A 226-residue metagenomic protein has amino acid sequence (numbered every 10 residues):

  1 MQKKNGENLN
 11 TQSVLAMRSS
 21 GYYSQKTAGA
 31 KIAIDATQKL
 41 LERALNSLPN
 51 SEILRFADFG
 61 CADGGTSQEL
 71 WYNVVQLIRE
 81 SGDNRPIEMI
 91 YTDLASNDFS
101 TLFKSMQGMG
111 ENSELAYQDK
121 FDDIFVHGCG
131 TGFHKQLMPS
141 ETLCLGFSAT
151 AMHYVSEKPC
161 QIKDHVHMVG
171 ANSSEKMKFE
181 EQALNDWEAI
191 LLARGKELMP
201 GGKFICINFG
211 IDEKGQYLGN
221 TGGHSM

Functional and structural regions predicted by a protein language model:
M1-E141, Y154-A171, C206-K214: N-terminal charged/capping segments associated with class I S-adenosyl-L-methionine
T37, L70, A183-I190: Alpha-helical packing segments of well-folded alpha/beta enzyme cores
E141, D186-A193, E197: Short, conserved SAM-binding segment of the class I
L145, S174-M177, G201-F209: Conserved beta-strand signature within the Rossmann-like core of class I S-adenosyl-L-methionine
T150-A151: Short catalytic micro-motifs in class I SAM-dependent methyltransferases
P159-C160, L198-P200: Helix-to-beta-strand junctions that scaffold the AdoMet/dcAdoMet cofactor pocket in Class I SAM-dependent enzymes
V166-A183: Surface-exposed cleft-lining segments at the edges of enzyme active sites
Y217-M226: Conserved Class I S-adenosyl-L-methionine
